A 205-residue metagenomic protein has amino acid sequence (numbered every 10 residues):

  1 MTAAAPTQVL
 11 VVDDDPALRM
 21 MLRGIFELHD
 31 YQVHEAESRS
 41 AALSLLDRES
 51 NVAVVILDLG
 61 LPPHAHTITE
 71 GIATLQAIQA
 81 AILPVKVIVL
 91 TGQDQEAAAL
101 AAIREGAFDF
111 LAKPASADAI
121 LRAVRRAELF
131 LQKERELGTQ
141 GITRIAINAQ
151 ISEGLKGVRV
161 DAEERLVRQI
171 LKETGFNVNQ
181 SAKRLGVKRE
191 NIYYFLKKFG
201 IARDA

Functional and structural regions predicted by a protein language model:
M1-L10, A202-A205: Non-catalytic signal-transmission and effector/linker regions of two-component phosphorelay proteins
P16-H34: Two-component/phosphorelay signaling modules centered on CheY-like receiver
E35-V54, D58: Acidic, metal-coordinating helix/loop segments flanking the phosphotransfer/catalytic sites of two-component signaling
A65-P84: Short amphipathic alpha-helix used as the core "switch/output" element in two-component signaling
Q95, A115-R125: C-terminal output helix
E153-A205: Bacterial C-terminal helix-turn-helix
